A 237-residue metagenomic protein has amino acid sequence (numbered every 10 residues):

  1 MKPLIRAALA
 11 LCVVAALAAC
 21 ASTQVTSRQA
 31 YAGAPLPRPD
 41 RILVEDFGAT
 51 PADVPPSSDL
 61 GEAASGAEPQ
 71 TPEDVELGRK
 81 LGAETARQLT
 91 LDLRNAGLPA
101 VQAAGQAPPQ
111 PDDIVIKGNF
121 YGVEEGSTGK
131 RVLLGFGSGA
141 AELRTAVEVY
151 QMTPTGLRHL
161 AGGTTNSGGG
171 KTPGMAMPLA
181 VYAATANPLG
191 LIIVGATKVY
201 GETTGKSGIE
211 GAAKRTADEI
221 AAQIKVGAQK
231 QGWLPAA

Functional and structural regions predicted by a protein language model:
M1-C20: Sec-dependent bacterial lipoprotein signal peptides
A15, I42, I116: A broad, low-specificity signal marking well-ordered, structured residues that form hydrophobic/aromatic
C20-L91, A161-T164, P178-V181, L189-A237: A structural "domain/chain start" motif
S27-Q29, D74, E84-A86, G97-A104 (+1 more regions): N-terminal post-signal-peptidase region of extra-cytosolic proteins
G97-A107, Q231-A236: Surface-exposed patches in mature extracellular/periplasmic domains of secreted proteins
G105-V181: Surface-exposed short loop/turn segments
